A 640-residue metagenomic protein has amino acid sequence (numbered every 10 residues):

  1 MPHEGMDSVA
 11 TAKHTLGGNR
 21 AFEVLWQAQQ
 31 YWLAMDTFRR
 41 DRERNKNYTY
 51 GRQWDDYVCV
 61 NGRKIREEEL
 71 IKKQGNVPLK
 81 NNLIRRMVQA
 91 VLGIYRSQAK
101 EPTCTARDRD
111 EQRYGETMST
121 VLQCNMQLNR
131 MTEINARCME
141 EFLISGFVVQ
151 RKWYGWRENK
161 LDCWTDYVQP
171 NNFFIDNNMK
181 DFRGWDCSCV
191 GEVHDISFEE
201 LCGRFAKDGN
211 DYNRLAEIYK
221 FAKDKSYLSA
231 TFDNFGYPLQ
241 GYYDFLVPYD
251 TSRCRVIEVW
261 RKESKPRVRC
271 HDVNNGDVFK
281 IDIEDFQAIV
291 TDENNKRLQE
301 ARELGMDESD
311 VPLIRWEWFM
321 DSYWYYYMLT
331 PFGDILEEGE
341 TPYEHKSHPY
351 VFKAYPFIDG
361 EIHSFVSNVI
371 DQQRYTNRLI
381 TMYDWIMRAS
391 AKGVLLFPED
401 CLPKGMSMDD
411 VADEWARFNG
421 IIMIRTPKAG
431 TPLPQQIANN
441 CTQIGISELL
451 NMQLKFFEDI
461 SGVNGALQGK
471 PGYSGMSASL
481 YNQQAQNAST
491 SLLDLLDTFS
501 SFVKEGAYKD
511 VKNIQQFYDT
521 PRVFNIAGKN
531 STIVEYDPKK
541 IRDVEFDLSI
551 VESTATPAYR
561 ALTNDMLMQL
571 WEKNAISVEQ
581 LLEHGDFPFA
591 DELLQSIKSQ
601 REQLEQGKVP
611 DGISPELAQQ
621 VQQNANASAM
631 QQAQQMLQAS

Functional and structural regions predicted by a protein language model:
M1-Y325, L329-E337, A391, C401 (+3 more regions): Extended, helix-rich architectural segments
H3, K13-L16, T105-Q112, S119 (+6 more regions): Terminal, low-complexity, charged helical segments
R52-K64, G155, F397-A416, S474-L480 (+1 more regions): Charge-rich, acidic-biased intrinsically disordered regions
R96-E101, P349-G360, K428-A438, A478-N487 (+2 more regions): Short acidic (Asp/Glu) and glycine-rich catalytic loops that position anionic groups and cofactors
V121, N125-L128, V369-A389, E414 (+9 more regions): Generic, well-ordered alpha-helical scaffold segments in large soluble proteins
Y167, S479-E579: Extended amphipathic alpha-helical segments with heptad-repeat/coiled-coil character used for oligomerization, fusion
F279-S474: Extended, charged amphipathic alpha-helical segments
E579-P615: Long, highly charged low-complexity segments enriched in Glu/Asp and Lys/Arg with interspersed Ser/Thr
